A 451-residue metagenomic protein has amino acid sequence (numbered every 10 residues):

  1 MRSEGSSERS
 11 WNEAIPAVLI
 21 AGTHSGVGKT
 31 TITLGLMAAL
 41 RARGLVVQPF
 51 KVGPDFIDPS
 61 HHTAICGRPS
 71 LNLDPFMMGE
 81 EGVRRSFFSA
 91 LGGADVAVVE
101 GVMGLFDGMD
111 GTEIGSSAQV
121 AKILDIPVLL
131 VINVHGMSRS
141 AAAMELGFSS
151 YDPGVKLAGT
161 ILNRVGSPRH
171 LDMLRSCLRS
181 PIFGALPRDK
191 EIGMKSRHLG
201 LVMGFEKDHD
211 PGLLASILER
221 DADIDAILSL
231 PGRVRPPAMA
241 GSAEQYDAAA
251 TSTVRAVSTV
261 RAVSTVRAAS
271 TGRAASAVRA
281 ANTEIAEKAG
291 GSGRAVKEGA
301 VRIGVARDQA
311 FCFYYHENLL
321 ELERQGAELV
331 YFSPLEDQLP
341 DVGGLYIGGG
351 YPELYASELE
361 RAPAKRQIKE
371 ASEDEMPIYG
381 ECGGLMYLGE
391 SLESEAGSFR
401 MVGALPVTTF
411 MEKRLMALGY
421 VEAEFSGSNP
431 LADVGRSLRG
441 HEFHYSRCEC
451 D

Functional and structural regions predicted by a protein language model:
W11-L124, I132-K156, P168-D172: ATP-dependent carboxylate-amine ligase catalytic core
K51-V52, P181-E191, E328-E336: Beta-strand->loop->alpha-helix junctions that form or flank phosphate-binding loops in nucleotide-handling enzymes
T63, F311-V330, P334, M411 (+1 more regions): C-terminal and late-domain segments of enzyme folds
I126, S180, E373-P377: A short helix->loop->beta-strand "cap" motif at the edges of active sites that frequently abuts
S138-D247: Internal gly/pro-rich beta-alpha loop/helix module that stabilizes soluble enzyme cofactors or their anionic handles
T251-A289, A295: Long, intrinsically disordered low-complexity tandem-repeat segments
V301-R361, K365-A371: Phosphate-binding active sites in nucleotide-utilizing proteins
P352-P430: Cysteine-nucleophile active-site neighborhood
